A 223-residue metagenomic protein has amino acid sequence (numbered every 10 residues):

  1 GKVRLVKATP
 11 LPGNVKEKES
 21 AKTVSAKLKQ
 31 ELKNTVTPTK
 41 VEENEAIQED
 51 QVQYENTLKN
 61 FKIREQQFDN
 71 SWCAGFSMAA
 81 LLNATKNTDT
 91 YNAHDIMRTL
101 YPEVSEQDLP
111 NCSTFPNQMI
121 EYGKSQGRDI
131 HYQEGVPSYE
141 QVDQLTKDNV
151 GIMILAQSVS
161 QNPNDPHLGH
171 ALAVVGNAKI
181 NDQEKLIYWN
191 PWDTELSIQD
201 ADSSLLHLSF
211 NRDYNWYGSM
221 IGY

Functional and structural regions predicted by a protein language model:
G1-V3: Intrinsically disordered, compositionally biased low-complexity regions
L5-P110, I180: Active-site-adjacent structural segments surrounding the nucleophilic cysteine of cysteine proteases and isopeptidases
K7, L11, S20, T37 (+2 more regions): Noncatalytic regulatory segments and standalone regulatory/sensor domains
A74-L82, P116, I120, Y139 (+2 more regions): Extracytoplasmic/secreted envelope proteins and their assembly/folding machinery, especially bacterial periplasmic
A79-A84, T88, Y122-Q126, L145-D148: Structured segments of extracytoplasmic/periplasmic soluble domains in secreted or envelope-associated proteins
R98-Y101, T114, G135-E140: Short linear loop/turn motifs
Q107-H131: Papain-like cysteine protease catalytic cores
E134-Y188: Active-site-adjacent substructure of cysteine-protease-like catalytic cores
